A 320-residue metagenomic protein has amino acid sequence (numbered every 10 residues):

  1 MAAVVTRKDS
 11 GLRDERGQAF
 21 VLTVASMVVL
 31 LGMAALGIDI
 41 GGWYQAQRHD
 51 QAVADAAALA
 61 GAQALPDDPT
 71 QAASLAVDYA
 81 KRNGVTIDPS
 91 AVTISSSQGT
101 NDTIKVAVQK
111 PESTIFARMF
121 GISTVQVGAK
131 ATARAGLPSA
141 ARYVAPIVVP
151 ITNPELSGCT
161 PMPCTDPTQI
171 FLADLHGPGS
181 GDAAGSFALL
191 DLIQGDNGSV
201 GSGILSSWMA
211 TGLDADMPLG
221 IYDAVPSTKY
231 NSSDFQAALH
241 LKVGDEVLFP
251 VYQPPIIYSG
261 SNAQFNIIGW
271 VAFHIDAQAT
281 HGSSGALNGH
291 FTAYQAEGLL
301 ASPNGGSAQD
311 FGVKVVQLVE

Functional and structural regions predicted by a protein language model:
M1-R16, V21: N-terminal leader/signal peptides at the extreme start of proteins
A2-V5, Y44, R48, A56-I115 (+1 more regions): Short amphipathic secondary-structure patches
V21-S26, A46: Internal alpha-helical transmembrane segments of multi-pass membrane proteins, especially GPCRs
L22, A52, L248-P250: Structural recognition of the beta-strand scaffold that forms the well-ordered cores of secreted hydrolase catalytic
V24-I38, A52: Alpha-helical hydrophobic helix detector
D39-W43: N-terminal membrane-insertion alpha helix
T70-S74, T93-K105, R118, S123-E320: N-linked glycosylation sequons
